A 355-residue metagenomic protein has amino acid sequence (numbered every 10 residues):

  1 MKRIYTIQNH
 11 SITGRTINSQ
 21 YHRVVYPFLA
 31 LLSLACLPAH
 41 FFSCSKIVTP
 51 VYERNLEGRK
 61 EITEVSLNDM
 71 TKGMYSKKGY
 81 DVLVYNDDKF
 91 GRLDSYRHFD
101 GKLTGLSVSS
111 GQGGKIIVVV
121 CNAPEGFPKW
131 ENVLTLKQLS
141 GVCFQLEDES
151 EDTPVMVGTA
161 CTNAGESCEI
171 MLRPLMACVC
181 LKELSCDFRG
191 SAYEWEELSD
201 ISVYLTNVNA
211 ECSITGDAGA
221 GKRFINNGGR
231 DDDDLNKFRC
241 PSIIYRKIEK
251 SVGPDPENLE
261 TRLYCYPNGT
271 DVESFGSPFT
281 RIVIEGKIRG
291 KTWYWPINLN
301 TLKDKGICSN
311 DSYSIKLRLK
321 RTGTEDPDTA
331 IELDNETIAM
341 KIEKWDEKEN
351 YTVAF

Functional and structural regions predicted by a protein language model:
M1-K2, S185-R189, R318-G323: Short regulatory "switch" loops immediately downstream of catalytic or recognition motifs within protein catalytic
M1-S43: Sec-dependent bacterial lipoprotein signal peptides
P38-L67, L181, N310: Bacterial Sec-dependent N-terminal signal peptides
Y52-G58, S107-V108, E169-L172: Short boundary motifs at domain starts and secondary-structure transition points
E57-V65, G111, V120-E147: N-terminal capping/interface segment
R59-S66, D81, V118, E169 (+3 more regions): Beta-strand secondary-structure signal
T71-N132, K182, C186-D311, Y351-F355: Tryptophan-paired
L136-C178, K182, L302-F355: Extracellular beta-sheet/turn segments enriched in Thr/Pro/Gly and aliphatic residues
